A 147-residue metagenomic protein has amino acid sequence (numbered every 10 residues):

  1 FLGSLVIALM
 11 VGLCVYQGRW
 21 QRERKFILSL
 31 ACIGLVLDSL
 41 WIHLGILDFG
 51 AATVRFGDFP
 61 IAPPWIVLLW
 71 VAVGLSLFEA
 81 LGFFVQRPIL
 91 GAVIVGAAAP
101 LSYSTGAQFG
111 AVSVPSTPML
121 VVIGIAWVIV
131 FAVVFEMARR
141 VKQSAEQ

Functional and structural regions predicted by a protein language model:
F1-Q147: Aromatic-rich, lipid-facing transmembrane alpha helices and their immediate juxtamembrane interface loops in integral
